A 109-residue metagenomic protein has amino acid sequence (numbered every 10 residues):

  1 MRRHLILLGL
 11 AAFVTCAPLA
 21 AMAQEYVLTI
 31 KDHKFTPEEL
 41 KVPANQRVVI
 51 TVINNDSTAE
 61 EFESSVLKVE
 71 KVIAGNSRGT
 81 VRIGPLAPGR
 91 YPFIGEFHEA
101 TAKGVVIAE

Functional and structural regions predicted by a protein language model:
M1-G9: Bacterial N-terminal signal peptides that target proteins for export
C16-A23: Sec/Tat signal peptide C-region and signal peptidase I cleavage site
A23-N45: N-terminal edge beta-strand
E25, R47, S57-E61, R90 (+1 more regions): Exposed beta-strand and adjacent loop surfaces of beta-rich binding modules that mediate intermolecular recognition
V27, A74-E109: Extracellular/periplasmic metallocenter environments
K31-E38, V66-K68, N76-V81, P92: N-terminal post-signal-peptidase region of extra-cytosolic proteins
V52-N54: Asparagine-centered strand-capping/turn motif at beta-strand->loop junctions
S57-G75, G104: Histidine- and aromatic-enriched segments that form or immediately flank copper-ligand environments
